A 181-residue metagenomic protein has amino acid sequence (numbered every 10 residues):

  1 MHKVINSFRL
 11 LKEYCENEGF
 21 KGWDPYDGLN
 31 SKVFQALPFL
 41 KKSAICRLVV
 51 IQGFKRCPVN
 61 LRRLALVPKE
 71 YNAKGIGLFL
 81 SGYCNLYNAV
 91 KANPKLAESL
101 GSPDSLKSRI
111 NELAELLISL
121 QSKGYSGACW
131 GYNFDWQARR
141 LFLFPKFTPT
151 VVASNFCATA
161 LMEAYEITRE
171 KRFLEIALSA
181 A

Functional and structural regions predicted by a protein language model:
M1-A181: Glycan-recognition and catalytic cores of secretory/periplasmic carbohydrate-active enzymes
